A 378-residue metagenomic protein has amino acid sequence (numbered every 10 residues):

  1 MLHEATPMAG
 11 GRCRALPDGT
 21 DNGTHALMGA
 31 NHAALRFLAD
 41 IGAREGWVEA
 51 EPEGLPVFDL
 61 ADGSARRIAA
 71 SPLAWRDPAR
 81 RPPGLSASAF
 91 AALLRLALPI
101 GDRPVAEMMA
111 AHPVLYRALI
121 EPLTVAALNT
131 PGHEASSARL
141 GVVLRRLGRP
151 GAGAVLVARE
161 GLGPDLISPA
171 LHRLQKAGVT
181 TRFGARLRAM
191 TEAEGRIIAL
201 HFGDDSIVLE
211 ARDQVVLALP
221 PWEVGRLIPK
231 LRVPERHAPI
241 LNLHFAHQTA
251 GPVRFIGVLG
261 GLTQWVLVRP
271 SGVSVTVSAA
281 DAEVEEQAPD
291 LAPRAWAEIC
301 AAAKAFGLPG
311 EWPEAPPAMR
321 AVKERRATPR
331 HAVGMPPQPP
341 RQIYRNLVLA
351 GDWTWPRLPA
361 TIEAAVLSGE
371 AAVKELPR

Functional and structural regions predicted by a protein language model:
M1-P17: Glycine-rich FAD pyrophosphate-binding loop
A15-F37: N-terminal glycine-rich dinucleotide-binding loop that anchors FAD/FMN and/or NAD(P) in oxidoreductases
N31-G141, R145-G153: Mobile amphipathic helical/loop "lid" adjacent to a hydrophobic cofactor/ligand pocket
V48, T180-G184, R320, V348: General small-molecule cofactor/ligand-binding pocket signal
V143-G203: Helical element adjacent to the flavin cofactor pocket in flavoenzyme catalytic cores
A185-E298, A302, F306-G307, E311 (+2 more regions): Mid-domain catalytic core of redox enzymes that form a hydrophobic substrate pocket/lid adjacent to a catalytic redox
V322-L349, W353-P356: FAD-binding beta-loop-beta segment adjacent to the flavin cofactor pocket
T354-L376: A conserved FAD-binding loop/helix module that cradles the flavin
